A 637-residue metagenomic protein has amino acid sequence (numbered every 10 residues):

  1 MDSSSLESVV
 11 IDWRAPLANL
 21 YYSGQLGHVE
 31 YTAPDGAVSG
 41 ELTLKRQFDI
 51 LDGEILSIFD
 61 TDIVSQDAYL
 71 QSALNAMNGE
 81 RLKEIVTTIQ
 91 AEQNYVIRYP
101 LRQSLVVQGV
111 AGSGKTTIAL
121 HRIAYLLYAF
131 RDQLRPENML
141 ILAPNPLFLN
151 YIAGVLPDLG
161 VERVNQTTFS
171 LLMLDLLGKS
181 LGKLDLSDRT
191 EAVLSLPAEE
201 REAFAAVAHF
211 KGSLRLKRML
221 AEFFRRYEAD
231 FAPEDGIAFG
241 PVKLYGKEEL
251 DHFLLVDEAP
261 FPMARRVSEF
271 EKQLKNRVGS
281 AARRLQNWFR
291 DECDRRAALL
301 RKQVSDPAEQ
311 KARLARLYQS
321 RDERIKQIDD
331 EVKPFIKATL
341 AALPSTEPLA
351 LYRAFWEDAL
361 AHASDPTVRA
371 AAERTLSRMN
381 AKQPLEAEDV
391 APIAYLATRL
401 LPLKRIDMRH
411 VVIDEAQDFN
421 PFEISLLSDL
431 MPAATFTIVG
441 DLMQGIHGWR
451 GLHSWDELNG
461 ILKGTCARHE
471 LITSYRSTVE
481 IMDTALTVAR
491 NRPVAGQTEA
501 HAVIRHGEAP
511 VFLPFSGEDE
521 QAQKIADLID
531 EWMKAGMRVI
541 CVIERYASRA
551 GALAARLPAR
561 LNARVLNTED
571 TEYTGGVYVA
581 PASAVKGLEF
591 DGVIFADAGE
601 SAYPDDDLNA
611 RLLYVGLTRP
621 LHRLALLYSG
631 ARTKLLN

Functional and structural regions predicted by a protein language model:
M1-S23, V161-E228, V579-P581, G592-F595: Conserved P-loop NTPase-based nucleic-acid remodeling module centered on helicase motor cores
M1-S72: N-terminal accessory nucleic-acid engagement/regulatory domains that precede and modulate ATP-driven motor cores
E41, L56, S65-A192, V585 (+1 more regions): P-loop NTPase Walker
D49-I50, L120, F231, D235: A positively charged, amphipathic N-terminal helix/segment that binds anionic biomolecules
N75, N138, L142, A206-S213 (+1 more regions): Hydrophobic alpha-helical scaffolding
I118, V411-V412: Short alpha-helical catalytic segment bearing the HExxH-like zincin motif of zinc-dependent metalloproteases
D132-Q133, E137, P146-E162, T167-T190 (+4 more regions): Conserved helicase motor core of SF1/SF2 NTP-dependent helicases
K211, R226-H410, N420-I424: Conserved helicase NTPase catalytic core signature
